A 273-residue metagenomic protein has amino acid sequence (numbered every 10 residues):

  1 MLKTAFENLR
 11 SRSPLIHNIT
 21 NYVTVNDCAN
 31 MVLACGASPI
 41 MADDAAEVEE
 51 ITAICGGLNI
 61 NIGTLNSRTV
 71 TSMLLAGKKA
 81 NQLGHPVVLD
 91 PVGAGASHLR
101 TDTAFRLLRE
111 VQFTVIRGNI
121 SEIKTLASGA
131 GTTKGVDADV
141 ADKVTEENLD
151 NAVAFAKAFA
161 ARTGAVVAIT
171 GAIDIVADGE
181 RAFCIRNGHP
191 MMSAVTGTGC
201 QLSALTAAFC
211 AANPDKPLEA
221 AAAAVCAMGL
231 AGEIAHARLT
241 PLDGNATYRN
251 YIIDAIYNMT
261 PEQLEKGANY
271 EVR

Functional and structural regions predicted by a protein language model:
M1-M41: Glycine-rich phosphate/adenosyl-contacting loop at the front of the ribokinase-like
M31, C35-G84, L89: Active-site cofactor/substrate anionic-group-binding motifs, chiefly glycine- and Lys/Arg-rich phosphate-binding loops
T69-G118: Glycine/small-residue-rich loop that forms an oxyanion/phosphate-binding "nest" at active or ligand-binding sites
R100-A182: Conserved phosphate/ATP/ADP-binding segment of small-molecule kinases
F183-T196: Short pre-catalytic strand/loop immediately N-terminal to key active-site residues, enriched for Gly-Thr
T196, L205-Y248: Conserved post-catalytic alpha-helical subdomain immediately downstream of the catalytic base and nucleotide-binding
L230-R273: Charged C-terminal helix
